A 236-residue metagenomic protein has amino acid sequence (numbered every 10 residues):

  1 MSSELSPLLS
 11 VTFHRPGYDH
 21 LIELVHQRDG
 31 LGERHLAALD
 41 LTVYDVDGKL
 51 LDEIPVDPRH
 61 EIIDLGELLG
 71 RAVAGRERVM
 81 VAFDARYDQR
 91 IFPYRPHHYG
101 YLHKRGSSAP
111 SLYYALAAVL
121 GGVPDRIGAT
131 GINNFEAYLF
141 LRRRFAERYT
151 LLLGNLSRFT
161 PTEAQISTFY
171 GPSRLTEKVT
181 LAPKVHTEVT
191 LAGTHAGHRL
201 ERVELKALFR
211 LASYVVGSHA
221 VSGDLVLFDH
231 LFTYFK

Functional and structural regions predicted by a protein language model:
M1-K236: Gly/Pro-rich, tryptophan- and cysteine-flecked surface segments typical of secreted/extracellular proteins
